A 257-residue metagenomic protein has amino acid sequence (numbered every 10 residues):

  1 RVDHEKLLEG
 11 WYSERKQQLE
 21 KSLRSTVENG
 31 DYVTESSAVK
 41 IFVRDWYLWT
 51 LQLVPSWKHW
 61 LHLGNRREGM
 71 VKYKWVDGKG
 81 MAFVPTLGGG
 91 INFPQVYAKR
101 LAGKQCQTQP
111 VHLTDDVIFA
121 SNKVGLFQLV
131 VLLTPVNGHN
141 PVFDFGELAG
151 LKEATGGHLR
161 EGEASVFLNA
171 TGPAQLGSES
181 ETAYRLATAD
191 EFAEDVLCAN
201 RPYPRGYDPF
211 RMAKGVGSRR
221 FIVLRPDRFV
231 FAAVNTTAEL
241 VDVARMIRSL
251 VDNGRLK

Functional and structural regions predicted by a protein language model:
V2-K257: Helical substrate-recognition/capping region of FAD-dependent monooxygenase/halogenase enzymes
